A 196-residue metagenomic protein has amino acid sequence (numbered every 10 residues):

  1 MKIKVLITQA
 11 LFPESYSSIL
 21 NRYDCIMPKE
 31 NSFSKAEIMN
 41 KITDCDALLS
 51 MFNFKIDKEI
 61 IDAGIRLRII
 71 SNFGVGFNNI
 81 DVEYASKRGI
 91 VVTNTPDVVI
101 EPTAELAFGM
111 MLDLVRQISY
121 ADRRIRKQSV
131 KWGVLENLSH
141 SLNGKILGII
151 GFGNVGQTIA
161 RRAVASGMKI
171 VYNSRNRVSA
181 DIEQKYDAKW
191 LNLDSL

Functional and structural regions predicted by a protein language model:
M1-T93: An N-terminal-biased, well-structured beta-alpha scaffold segment characteristic of Rossmann-like dinucleotide-binding
T8, I149-G151: Conserved N-terminal Rossmann-fold NAD(P)-binding element of oxidoreductases
Y16-S17, M39-N40, E83, L138-H140 (+3 more regions): Short secondary-structure boundary/capping segments
M27-F33, M51-F52, R126-L135, D181-W190: Short gly/ser/thr-rich secondary-structure transition/capping motifs
T43, K55-I61, R177-L196: Rossmann-like adenosine-cofactor binding region
P96-I146, T158-R161, Y172-R175, A180: Phosphate-binding beta-alpha-beta segment of Rossmann-like dinucleotide-binding domains, i.e., the NAD(P)
V155: Hydrophobic/small residue at the entry helix of a nucleotide-binding pocket
A165-K169: Conserved S-adenosyl-L-methionine
